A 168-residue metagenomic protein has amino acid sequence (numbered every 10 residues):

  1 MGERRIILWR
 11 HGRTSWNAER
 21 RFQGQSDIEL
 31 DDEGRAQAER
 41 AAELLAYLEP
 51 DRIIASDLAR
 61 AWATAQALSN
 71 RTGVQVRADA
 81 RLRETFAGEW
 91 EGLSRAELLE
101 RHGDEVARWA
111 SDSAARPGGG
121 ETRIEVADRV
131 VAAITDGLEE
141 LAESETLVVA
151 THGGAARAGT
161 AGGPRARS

Functional and structural regions predicted by a protein language model:
G2-E3, W62, N70, A132-S168: Active-site-adjacent alpha-helix immediately C-terminal to a catalytic or transition-state-stabilizing loop
G2-I7, R52: Extreme N-terminal starter segment of soluble prokaryotic enzymes
R13-A67, A114-V131: Loop-to-helix element that buttresses phosphate recognition and phosphoryl-transfer chemistry
R21-G24, A67-N70, E91-S94, G162-A166: Short, glycine/charged-enriched secondary-structure capping and boundary segments
R40-V106: Phosphate-coordination/substrate-recognition cap region in phosphate-metabolizing enzymes
R101, D112, G162-G163: Residue-level signal for well-ordered alpha-helical positions
